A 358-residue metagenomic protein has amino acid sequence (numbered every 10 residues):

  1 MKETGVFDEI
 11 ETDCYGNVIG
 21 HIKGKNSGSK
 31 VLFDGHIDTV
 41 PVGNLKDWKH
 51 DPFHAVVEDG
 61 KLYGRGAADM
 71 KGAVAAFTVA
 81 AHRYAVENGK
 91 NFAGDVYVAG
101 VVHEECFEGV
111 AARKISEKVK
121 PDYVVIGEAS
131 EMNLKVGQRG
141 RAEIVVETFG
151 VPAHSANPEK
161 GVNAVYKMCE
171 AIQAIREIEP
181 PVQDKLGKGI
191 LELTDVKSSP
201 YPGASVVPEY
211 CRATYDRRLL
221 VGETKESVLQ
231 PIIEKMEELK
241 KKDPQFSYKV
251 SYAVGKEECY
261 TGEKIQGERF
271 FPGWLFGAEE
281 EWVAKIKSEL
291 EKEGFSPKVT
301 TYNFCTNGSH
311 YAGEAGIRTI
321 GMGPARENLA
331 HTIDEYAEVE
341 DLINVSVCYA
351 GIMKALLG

Functional and structural regions predicted by a protein language model:
M1-S29, F53-H54: A non-catalytic alpha/beta surface segment that caps or lines the substrate-entry region of metallo-dependent hydrolase
V6-T12, V57, K249-S251, S296-V299: Short secondary-structure junctions
E11, V31-F33, A99, Y123-V125 (+3 more regions): Hydrophobic/aromatic beta-strand patches that form the interior of the parallel beta-sheet core in alpha/beta enzyme
G28-Y97, V339: Active-site metal-coordination/substrate-binding segment of hydrolases, especially metallo-dependent peptidases
V42-E58, V136-E147, K285-S288: Acidic-glycine-rich active-site phosphate/pyrophosphate-binding loop
M70-Q138, E143, L357: Acidic/histidine-rich catalytic neighborhood of metal-dependent amide-processing enzymes
E143-G358: Metal-dependent amide/peptide-bond hydrolase catalytic core, centered on the "pita-bread" metallohydrolase fold
